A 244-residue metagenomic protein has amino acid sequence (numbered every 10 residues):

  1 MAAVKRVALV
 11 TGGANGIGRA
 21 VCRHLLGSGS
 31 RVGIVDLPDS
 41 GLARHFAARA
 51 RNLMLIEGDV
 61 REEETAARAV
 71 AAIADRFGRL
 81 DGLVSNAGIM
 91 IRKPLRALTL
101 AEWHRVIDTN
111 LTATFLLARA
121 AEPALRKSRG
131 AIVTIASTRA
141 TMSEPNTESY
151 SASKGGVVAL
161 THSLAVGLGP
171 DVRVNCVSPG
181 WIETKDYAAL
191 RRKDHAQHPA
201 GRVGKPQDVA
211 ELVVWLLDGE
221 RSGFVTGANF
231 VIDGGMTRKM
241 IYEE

Functional and structural regions predicted by a protein language model:
V84, G169-R173, V225-G227: Short, small/polar-rich loop/turn modules that mediate ligand/substrate recognition or access, typified
P94-L95, E102-I107, D194-H195: Substrate-binding pocket helix/loop in short-chain dehydrogenase/reductase
L98, S143-S151, S163, E243: Active-site loop-to-helix junction immediately N-terminal to the catalytic Tyr of the SDR YXXXK motif in Rossmann-fold
F115-A118, A124, K205-I232, T237: C-terminal substrate-recognition "lid" of short-chain dehydrogenase/reductases
A118, S153, T161: Active-site helix of classical SDR
P123, A165-P170: Alpha-helical segment proximal to the catalytic Tyr-Lys
S137: Residue(s) in the substrate-gating loop at a strand-loop-helix junction that position the organic substrate next
